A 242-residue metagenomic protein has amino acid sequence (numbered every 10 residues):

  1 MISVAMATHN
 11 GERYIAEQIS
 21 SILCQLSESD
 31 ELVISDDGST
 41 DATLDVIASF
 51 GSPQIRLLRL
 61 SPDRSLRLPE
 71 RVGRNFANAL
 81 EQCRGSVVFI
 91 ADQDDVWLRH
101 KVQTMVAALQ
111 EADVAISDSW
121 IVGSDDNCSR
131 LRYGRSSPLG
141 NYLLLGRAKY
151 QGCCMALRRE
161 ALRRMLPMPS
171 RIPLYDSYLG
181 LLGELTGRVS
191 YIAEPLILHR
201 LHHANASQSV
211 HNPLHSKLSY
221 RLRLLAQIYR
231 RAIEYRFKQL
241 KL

Functional and structural regions predicted by a protein language model:
M1-S3, S21, E31, Y178: Cell-envelope/extracellular polymer assembly enzymes that use nucleotide-activated donors
G11-C24: Short, well-formed alpha-helical segments that are part of the catalytic scaffolds of diverse glycosyltransferases
D36-D45: A conserved acidic beta->alpha catalytic loop
P62, S129-A148: Short, flexible, basic/aromatic active-site loop/helix in glycosyltransferases
P62-C83: Glycine-rich, basic loop-to-helix element that forms the pyrophosphate-binding segment of sugar-nucleotide handling
V88: Short aromatic/hydrophobic "clamp" motif used to bind/position activated sugar donors
V96, H100-S129: Conserved donor NDP-sugar-binding/catalytic core segment of glycosyltransferases
G140-H211: Conserved nucleotide-sugar donor-binding catalytic segment
